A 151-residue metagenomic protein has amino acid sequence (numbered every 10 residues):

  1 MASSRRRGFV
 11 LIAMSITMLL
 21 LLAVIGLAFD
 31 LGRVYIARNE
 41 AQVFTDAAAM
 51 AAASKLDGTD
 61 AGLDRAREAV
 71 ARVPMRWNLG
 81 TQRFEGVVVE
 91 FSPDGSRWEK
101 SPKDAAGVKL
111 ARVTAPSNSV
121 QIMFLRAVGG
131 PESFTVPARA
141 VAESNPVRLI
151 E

Functional and structural regions predicted by a protein language model:
M1-A71: Alpha-helical assembly-interface signal, strongest on the long, hydrophobic N-terminal helix that forms
Y35, N39, A49-V120: Short amphipathic secondary-structure patches
K109-A111, A115-E151: Short, ordered "entry" segments at domain starts
